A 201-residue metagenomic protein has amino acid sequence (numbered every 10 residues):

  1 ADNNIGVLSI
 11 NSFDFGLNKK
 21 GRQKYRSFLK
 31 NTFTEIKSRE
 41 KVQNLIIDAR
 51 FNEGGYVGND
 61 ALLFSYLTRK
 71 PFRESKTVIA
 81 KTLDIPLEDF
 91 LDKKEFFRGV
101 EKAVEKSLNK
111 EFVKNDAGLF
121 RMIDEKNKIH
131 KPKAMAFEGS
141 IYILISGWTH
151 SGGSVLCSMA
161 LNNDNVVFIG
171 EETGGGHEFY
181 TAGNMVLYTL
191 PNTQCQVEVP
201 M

Functional and structural regions predicted by a protein language model:
A1-M185: Cleft-lining beta-strand/loop regions that shape enzyme active-site pockets
T181-M201: C-terminal "exit" segments of structured domains
